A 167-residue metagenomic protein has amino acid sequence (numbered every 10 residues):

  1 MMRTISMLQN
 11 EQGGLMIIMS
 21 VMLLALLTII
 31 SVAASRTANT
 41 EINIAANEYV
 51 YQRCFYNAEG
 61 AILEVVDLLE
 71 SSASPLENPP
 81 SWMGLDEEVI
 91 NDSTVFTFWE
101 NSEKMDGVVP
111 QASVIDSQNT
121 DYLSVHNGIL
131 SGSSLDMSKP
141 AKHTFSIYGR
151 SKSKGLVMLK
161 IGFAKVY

Functional and structural regions predicted by a protein language model:
M2-I5, Q12-L15, M19, L24-Y167: Terminal alpha-helical segments
